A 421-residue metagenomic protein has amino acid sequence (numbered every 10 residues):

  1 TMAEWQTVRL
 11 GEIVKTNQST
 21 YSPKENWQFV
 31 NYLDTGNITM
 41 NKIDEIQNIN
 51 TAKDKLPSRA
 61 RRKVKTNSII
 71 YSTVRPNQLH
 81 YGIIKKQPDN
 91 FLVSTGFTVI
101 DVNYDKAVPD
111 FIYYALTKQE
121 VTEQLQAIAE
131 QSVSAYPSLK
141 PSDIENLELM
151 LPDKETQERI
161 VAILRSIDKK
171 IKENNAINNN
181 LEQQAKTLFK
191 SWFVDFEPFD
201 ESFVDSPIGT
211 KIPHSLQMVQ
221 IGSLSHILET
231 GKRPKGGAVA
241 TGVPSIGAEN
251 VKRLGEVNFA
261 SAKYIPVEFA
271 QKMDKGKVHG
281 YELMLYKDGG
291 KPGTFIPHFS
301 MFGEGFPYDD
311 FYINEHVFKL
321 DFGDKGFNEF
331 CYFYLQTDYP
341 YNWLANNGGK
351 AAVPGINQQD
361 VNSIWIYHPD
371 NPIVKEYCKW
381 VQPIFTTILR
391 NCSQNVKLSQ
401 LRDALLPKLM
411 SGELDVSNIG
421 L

Functional and structural regions predicted by a protein language model:
T1-S22, N146-K232, S363, Y367 (+1 more regions): Non-catalytic DNA-recognition/assembly elements of restriction-modification systems
T7-E25, L33-S72, S206, V219-G237 (+3 more regions): Sequence-specific dsDNA recognition surfaces
P23-N31, A127-A129, F199-F203, P234-T241 (+2 more regions): Short coil/turn segments at secondary-structure boundaries
R59-R62, T66-V121, G247, D274-Q336 (+2 more regions): A short beta-sheet element
F91-T98, Q131-V161, Y308-F318, L344-K375: A short glycine-rich beta-alpha junction/loop motif
T117-A127, E148-M150: Well-ordered mid-protein domain cores that form the structural environment of catalytic cofactors
Y341: Cytochrome P450 heme-binding "Cys pocket" and the immediately downstream C-terminal segment
